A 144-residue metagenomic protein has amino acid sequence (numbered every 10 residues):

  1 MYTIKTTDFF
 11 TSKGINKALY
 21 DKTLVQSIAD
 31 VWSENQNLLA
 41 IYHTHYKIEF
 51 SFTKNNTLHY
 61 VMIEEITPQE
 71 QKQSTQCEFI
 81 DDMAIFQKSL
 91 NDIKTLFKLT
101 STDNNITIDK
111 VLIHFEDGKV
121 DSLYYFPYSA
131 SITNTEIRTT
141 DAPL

Functional and structural regions predicted by a protein language model:
M1-L112, E116-L144: Short helix/turn-capping signatures at newly exposed starts of structured segments
